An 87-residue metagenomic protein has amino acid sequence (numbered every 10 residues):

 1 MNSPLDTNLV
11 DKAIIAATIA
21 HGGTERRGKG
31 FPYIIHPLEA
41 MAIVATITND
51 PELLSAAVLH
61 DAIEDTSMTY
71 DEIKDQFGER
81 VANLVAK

Functional and structural regions predicted by a protein language model:
M1-K87: Active-site helical microenvironments for divalent-metal-assisted chemistry
